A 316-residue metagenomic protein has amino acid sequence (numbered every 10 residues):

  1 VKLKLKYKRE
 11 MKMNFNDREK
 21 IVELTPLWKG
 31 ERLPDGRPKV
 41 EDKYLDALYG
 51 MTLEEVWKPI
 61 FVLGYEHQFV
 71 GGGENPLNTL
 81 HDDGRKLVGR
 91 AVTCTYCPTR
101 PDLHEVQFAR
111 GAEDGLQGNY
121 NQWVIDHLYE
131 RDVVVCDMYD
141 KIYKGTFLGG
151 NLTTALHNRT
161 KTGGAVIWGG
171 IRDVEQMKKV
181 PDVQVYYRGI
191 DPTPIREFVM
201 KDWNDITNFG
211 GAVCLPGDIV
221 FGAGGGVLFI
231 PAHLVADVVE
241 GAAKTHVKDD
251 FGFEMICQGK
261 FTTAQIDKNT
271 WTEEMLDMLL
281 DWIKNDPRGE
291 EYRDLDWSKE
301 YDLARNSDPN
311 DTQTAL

Functional and structural regions predicted by a protein language model:
V1-K12: Short, Lys/Arg-enriched N-terminal segments with co-localized hydrophobic residues within the first ~10-30 amino acids
M13-R32, K43-A47: Short acidic, Pro/Gly- and aromatic-enriched capping/linker segments at domain boundaries
K29-P34, T207, V220: Active-site and channel-lining beta-strand-loop segments that bind or position nucleotide-derived/phosphorylated
R32-L33, K39, L215: Short conserved micro-motifs on helix faces and helix-strand junctions that flank and scaffold key functional residues
G36, L156, D218-V220: Buried hydrophobic positions in well-ordered alpha/beta secondary-structure cores of metabolic enzymes
D42, D46-P216, F229-L316: Feature captures the catalytic cores and cofactor-binding loops of soluble hydro-lyases/lyases that act on carboxylate
D202, G222-A223: Short, solvent-exposed loop/turn segments at the edges of secondary structure
G225-V227: Channel- or pocket-lining gating/hinge segments that regulate access to a cavity or pore
